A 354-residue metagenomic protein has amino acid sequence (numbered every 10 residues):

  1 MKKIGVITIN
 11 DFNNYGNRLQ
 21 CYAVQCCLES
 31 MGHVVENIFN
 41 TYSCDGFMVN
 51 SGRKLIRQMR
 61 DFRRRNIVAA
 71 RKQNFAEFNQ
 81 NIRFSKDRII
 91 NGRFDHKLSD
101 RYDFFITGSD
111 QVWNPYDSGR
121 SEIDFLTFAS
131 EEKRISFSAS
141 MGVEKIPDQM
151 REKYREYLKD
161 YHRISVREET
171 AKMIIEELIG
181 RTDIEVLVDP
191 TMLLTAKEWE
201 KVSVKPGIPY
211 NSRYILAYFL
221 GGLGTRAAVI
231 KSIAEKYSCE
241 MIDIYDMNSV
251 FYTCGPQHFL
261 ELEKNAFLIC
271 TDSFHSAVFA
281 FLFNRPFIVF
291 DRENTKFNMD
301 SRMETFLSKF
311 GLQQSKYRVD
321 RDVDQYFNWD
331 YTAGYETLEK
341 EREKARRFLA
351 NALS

Functional and structural regions predicted by a protein language model:
M1-S354: Active-site anion-handling motifs in enzyme catalytic cores
